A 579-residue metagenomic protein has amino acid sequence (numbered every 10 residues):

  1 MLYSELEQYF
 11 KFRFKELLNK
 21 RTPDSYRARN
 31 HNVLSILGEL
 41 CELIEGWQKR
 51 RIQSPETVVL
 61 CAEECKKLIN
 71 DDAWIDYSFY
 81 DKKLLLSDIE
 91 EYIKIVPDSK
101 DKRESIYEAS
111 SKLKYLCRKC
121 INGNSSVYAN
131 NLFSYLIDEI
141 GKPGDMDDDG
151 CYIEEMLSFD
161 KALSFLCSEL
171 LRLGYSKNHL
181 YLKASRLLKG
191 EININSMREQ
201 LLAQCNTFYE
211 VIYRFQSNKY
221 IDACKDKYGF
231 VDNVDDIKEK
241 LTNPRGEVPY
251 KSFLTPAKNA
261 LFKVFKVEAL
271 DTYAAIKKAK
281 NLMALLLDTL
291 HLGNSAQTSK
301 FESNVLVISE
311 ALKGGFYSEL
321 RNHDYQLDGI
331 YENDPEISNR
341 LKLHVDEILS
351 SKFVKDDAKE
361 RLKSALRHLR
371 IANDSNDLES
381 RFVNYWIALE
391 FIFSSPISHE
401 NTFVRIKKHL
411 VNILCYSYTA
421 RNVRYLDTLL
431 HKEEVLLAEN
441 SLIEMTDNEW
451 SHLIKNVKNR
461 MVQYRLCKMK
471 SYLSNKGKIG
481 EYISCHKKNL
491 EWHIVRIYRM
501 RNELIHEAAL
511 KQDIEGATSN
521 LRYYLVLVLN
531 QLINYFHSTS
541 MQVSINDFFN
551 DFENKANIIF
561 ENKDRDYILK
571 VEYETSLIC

Functional and structural regions predicted by a protein language model:
M1-E63, K67, D71, K183 (+2 more regions): N-terminal leader/presequence-like segments
L2, Q8-Y9, S25, D76-F79 (+7 more regions): Intrinsically disordered, low-complexity N-terminal regions enriched in serine/proline/glycine with scattered basic
Y3-T57, N333-C579: Amphipathic, oligomerization/interface secondary-structure segments
A28-Y135, E139-G141: N-terminal accessory alpha/beta regions
K94, D98-S380, I387, E515-I578: Charged, non-catalytic interaction/linker regions at domain boundaries that couple catalytic cores to substrate
